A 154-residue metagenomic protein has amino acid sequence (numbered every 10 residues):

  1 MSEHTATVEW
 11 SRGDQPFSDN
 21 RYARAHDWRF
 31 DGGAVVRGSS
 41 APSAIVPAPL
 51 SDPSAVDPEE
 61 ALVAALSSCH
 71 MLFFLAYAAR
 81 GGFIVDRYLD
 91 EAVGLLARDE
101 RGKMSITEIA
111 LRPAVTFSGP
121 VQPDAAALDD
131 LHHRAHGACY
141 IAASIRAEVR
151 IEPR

Functional and structural regions predicted by a protein language model:
M1-A64, L72-R154: Extended beta-strand/beta-hairpin segments
